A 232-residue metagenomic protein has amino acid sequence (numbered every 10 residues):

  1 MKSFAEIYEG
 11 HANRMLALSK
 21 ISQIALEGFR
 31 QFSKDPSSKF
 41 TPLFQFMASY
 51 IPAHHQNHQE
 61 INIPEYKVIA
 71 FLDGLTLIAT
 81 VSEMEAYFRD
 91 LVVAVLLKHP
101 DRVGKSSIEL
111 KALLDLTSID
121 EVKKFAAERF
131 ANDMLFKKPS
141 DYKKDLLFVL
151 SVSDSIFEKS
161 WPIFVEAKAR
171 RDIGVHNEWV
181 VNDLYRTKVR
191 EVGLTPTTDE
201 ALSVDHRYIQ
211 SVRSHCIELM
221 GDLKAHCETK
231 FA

Functional and structural regions predicted by a protein language model:
K2-E9, A17-S22, E27-G28, F46 (+2 more regions): Polyanionic, low-complexity intrinsically disordered segments
A12-M15, S19, I51, V81 (+4 more regions): Hydrophobic faces of stable alpha-helices that mediate helix-helix packing
S19-I61: Flexible coil/linker segments and helix-coil junctions enriched in charged and small residues
S22-K39, L97-L113, Y185-K188, V192-T195 (+1 more regions): Short, surface-exposed, charged/polar-biased interaction segments
F44-R170: Helix-loop junctions and short alpha-helical segments
E85-F88, V92, L96, P100 (+4 more regions): Hydrophobic/aromatic-lined pockets within catalytic cores
W161-R186: Histidine-centered, metal-coordinating catalytic motifs and their short helical/loop contexts
